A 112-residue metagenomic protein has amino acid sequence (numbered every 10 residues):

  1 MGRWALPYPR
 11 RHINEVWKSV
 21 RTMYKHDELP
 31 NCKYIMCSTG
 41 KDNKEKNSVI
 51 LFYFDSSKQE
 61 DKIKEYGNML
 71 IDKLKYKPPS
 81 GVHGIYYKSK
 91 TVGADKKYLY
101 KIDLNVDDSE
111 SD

Functional and structural regions predicted by a protein language model:
M1-D112: Extended amphipathic alpha-helical regions
